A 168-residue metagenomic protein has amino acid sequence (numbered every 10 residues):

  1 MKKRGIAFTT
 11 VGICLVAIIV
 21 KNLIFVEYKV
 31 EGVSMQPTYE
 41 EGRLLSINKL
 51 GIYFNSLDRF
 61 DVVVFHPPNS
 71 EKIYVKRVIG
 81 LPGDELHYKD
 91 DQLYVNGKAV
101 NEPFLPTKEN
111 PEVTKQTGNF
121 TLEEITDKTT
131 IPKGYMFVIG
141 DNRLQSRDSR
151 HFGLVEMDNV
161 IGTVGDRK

Functional and structural regions predicted by a protein language model:
M1-G5: Positively charged n-region of N-terminal signal peptides that target proteins for export
A7-L23: Hydrophobic membrane-insertion alpha-helices, especially the h-region of bacterial N-terminal signal peptides
F8, I19, K29, Q36-K168: Soluble "head" domains of membrane/secretory-pathway proteins
I24-Y28: Membrane-interfacial segments
